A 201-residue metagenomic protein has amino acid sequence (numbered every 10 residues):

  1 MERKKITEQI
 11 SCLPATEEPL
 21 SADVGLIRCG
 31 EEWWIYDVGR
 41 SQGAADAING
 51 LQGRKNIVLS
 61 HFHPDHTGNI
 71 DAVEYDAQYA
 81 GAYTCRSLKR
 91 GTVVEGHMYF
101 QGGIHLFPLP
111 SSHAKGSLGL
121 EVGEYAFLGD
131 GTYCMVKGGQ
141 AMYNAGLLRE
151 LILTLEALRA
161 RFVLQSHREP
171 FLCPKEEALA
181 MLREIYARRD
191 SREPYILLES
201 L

Functional and structural regions predicted by a protein language model:
M1-N49, L118-M135: Conserved beta-strand hairpin/beta-sheet module of binuclear metal-dependent hydrolase folds, prominently
K4-I6, I27, V94-G102: Short acidic-hydrophobic surface loop/beta-edge motif
L13, Y36, V93-V94, F107-L109: Hydrophobic residues at beta-strand termini and immediately following loops that shape nucleotide-binding pockets
P19-S21, T92-V94, A114: Residues that act as N-cap/strand-start positions at coil-to-secondary-structure junctions
G30-E31, G50-R54, D71-A77, G102 (+2 more regions): Short glycine/proline-enriched coil/turn segments at helix->beta-strand junctions
W33, S41, H105, P110-E199: Metallo-beta-lactamase
R40-F100: Active-site HxH/HxHxD metal-binding segment of metal-dependent hydrolases
